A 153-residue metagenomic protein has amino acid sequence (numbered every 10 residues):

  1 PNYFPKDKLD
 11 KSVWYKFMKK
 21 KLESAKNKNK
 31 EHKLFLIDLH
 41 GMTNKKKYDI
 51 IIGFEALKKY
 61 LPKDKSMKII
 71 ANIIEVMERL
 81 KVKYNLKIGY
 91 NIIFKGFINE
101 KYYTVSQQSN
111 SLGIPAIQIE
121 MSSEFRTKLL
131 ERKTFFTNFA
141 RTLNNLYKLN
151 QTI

Functional and structural regions predicted by a protein language model:
P1-I153: N-terminal catalytic or cofactor-binding beta/alpha core of small enzyme domains
